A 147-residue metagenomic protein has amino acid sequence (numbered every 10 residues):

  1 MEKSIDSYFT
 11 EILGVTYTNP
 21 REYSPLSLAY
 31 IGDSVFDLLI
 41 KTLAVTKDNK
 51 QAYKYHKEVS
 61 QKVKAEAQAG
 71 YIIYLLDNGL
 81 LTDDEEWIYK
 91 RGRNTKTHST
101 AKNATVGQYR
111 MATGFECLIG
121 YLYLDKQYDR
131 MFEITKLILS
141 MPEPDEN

Functional and structural regions predicted by a protein language model:
M1-N147: Double-stranded RNA-binding/processing signature
